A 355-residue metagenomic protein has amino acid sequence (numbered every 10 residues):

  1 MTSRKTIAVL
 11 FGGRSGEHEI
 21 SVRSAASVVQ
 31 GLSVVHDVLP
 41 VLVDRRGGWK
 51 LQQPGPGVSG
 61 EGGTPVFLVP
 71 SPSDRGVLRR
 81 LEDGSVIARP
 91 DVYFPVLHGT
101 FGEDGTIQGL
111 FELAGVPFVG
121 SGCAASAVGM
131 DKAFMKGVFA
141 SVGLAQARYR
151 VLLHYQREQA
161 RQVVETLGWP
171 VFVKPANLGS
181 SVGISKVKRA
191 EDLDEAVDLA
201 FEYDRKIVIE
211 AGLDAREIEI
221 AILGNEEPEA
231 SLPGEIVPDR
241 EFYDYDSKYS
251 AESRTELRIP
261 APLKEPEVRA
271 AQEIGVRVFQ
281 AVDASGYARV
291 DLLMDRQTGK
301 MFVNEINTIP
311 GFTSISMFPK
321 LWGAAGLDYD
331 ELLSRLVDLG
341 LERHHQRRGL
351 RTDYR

Functional and structural regions predicted by a protein language model:
M1-A124, V128-M130, F134, S141 (+3 more regions): ATP-binding N-terminal substructure of ATP-dependent carboxylate-amine bond-forming enzymes
T2-F11, S15-G16, R23, G84-I87 (+1 more regions): Active-site nucleotide/adenylate-binding loops and adjacent lid/helix of ATP-dependent enzymes
T2-K5, F11-R14, S141-G143, K264-R355: ATP-dependent carboxylate activation and anion-phosphoryl transfer catalytic cores that bind Mg-ATP to form
V38, P117-F118, Q146, V171 (+1 more regions): Hydrophobic beta-strand scaffold residues
R80, I222, L292-M294: Conserved hydrophobic "DFG−1" position in protein kinase catalytic cores
G109-F118, R189, D194, A324-L327: A glycine- and small-aliphatic-rich helix-loop capping segment at beta-alpha/alpha-beta transitions that lines
K188-E273, R296, K300-F302: Phosphate-binding site of ATP-dependent enzymes
